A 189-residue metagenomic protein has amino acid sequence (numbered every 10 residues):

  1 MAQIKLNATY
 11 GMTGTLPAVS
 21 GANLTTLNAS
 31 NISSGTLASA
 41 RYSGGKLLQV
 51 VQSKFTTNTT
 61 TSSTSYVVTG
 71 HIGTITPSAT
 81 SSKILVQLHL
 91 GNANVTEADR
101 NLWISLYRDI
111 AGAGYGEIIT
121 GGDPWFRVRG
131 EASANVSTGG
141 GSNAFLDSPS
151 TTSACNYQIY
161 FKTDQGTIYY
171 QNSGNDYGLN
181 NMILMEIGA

Functional and structural regions predicted by a protein language model:
M1-N58, A189: Glycine-rich, low-complexity segments
Q3, G45-L47, S62-V67, G114-E117: Tryptophan-centered short beta-strand motifs
T15-A18, S30, R41, T64-V67 (+2 more regions): General "foldedness" signal
G35, K46, V68, A79-S81: Short, surface-exposed loop/turn motifs at beta-strand boundaries within globular domains
T60, T76-A154, Q158-A189: Terminal beta-strand-rich extracellular "head" domains that mediate receptor/glycan or other ligand binding
H71-G73: Extended, low-complexity regulatory regions
